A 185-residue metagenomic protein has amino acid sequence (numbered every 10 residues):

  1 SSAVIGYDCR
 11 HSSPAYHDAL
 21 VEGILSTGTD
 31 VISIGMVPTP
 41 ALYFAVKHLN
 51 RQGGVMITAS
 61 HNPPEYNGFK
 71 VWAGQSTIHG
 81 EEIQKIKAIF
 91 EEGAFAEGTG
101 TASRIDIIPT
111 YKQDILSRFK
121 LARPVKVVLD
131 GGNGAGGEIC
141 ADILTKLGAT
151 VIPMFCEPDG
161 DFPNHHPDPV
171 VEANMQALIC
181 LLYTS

Functional and structural regions predicted by a protein language model:
S2-Y66, I143-S185: N-terminal small/polar loop signature for handling phosphorylated ligands or for N-terminal nucleophile
N67-L181: Gly/Ser/Thr-enriched, mixed-charge loops and adjacent short helices that form phosphate/oxyanion-binding elements
